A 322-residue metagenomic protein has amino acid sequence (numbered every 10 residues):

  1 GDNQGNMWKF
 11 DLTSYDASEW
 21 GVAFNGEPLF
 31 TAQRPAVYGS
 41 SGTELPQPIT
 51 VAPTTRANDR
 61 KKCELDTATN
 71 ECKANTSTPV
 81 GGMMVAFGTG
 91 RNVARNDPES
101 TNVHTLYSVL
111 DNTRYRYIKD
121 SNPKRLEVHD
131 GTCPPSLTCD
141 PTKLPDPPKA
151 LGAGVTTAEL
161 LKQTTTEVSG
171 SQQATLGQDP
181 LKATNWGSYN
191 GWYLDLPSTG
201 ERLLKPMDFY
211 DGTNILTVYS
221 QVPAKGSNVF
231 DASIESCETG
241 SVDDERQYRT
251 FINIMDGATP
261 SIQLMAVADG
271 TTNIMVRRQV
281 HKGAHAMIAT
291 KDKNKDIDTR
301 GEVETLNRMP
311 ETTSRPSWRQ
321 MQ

Functional and structural regions predicted by a protein language model:
G1-Q322: Beta-propeller fold recognition
